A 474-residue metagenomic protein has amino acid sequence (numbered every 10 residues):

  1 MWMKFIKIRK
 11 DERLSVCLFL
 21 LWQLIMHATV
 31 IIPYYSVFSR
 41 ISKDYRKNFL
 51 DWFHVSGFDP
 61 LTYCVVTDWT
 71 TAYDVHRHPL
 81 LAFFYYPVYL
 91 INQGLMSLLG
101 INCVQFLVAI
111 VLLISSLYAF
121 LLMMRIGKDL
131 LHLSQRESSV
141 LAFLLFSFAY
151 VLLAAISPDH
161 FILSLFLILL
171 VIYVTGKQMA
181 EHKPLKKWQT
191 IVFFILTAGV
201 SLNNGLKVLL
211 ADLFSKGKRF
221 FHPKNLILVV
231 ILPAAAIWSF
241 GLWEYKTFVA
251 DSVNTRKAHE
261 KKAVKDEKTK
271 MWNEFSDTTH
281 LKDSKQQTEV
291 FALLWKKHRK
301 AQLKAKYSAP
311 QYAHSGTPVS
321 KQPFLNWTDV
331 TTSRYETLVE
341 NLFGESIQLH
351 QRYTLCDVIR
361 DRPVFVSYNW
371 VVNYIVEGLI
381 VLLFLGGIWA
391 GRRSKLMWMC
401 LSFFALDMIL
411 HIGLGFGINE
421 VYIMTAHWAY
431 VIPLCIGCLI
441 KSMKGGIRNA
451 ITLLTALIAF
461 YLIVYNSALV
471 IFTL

Functional and structural regions predicted by a protein language model:
K7-F58, C64-W69, L232-F248, I458-Y465: Transmembrane signal-anchor helices characteristic of membrane glycosylation enzymes that use polyprenol
P60-F106, E289-F384, M397-C400: Lumenal/periplasmic acceptor-binding loop at the mouth of the active site in multi-pass, GT-C-fold membrane enzymes
I110-L131, L383-G386: Transmembrane-helix motifs of polytopic, lipid-linked glycan transferases
M123-S147, W398: Transmembrane-helix signature of polytopic, membrane-embedded enzymes that assemble or transfer cell-envelope glycans
S139-A142, S394-H411: Transmembrane alpha-helix segments characteristic of polytopic inner-membrane glycan-assembly/cell-envelope
I156-F161: Short acidic/glycine- and proline-prone juxtamembrane loop motifs at membrane-interface regions of multi-pass membrane
L163-A180, C435: Specific aromatic-rich, kink-prone transmembrane helix
L185-N204, V208-K216, V229-A235, L457: Membrane-interface alpha helices of multi-pass inner-membrane proteins
